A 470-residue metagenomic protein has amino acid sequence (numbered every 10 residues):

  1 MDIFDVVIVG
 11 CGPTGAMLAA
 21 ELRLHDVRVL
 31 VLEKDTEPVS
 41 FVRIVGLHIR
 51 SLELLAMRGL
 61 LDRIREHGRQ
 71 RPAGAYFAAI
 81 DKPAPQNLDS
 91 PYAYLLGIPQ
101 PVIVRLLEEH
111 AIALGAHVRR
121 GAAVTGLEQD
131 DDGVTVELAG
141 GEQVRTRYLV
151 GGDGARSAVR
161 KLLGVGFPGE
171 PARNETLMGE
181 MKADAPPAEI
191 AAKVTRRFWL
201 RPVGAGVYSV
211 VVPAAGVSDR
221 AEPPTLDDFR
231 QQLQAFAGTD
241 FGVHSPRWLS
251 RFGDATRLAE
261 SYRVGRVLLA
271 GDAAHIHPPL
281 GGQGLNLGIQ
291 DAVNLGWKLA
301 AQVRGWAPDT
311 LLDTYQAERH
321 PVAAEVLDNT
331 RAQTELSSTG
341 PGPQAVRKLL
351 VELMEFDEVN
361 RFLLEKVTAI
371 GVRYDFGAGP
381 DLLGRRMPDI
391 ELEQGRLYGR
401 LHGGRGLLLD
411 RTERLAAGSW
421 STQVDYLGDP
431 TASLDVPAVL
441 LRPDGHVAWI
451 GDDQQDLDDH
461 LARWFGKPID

Functional and structural regions predicted by a protein language model:
M1-D5, V9, H25, I80-D81 (+3 more regions): Helical substrate-recognition/capping region of FAD-dependent monooxygenase/halogenase enzymes
M1-R347, V351-E355: Core Rossmann-like FAD-binding/catalytic domain of the broad FAD-dependent monooxygenase superfamily
